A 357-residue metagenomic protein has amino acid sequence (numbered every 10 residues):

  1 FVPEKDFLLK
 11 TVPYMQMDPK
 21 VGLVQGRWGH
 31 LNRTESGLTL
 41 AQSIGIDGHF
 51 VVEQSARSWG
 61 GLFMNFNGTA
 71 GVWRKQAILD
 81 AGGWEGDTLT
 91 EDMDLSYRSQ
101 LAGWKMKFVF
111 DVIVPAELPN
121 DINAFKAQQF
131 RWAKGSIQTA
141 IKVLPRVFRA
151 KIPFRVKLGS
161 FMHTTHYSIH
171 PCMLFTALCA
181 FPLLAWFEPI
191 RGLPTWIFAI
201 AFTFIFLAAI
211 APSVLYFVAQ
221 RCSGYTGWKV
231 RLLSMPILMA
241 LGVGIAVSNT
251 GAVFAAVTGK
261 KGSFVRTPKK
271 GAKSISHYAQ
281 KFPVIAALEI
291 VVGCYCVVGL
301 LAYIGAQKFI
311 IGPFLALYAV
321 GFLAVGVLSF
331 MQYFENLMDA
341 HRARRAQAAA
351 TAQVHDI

Functional and structural regions predicted by a protein language model:
F1-P3, G29-L31, D94, I113: A short, conserved beta-strand element in the Rossmann-like catalytic core that flanks the donor/metal-binding loop
K5-L89, L101, I122-T165: Long helical/loop segments within the catalytic core of UDP-sugar-dependent glycosyltransferases, especially the large
R33, A116-E117: Generic structural signal for helix capping and beta-alpha/helix-loop junctions
D87, S96-P115: Catalytic donor-sugar/metal-binding loop of nucleotide-sugar-dependent glycosyltransferases
L89-D94, I237: Conserved glycosyltransferase catalytic-site signature
L118, F125-V143, P236, V243-A246 (+2 more regions): Intracellular alpha-helical coupling/juxtamembrane segments of multi-pass membrane proteins
H166-S263, V284-V354: Membrane-embedded multi-pass helical conduit in multi-pass membrane proteins, especially envelope-biosynthetic
V257-Q280: Membrane-helix boundary/interface segments in integral membrane proteins
